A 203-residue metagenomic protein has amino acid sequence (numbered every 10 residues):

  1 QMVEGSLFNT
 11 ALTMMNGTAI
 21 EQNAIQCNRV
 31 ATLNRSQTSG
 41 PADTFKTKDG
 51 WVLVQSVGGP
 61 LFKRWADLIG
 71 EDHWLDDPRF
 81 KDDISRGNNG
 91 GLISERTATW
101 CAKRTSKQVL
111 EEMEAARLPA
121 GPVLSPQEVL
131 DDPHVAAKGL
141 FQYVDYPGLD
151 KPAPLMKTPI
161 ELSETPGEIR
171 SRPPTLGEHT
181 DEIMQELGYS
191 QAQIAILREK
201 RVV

Functional and structural regions predicted by a protein language model:
Q1-F8, E112, A195-E199: Beta-strand segments within the central parallel beta-sheet cores of soluble alpha/beta enzyme folds
Q1-Q22: Conserved anion/nucleotide-ligand pocket segment
L7-M14, D49-W51, V57-L61, Q127-E128: Glycine-rich beta-alpha junction loops
E21-A31, D132-L149: Short, surface-exposed loop/helix-turn segments at secondary-structure junctions that function as lids/hinges flanking
L33-R35, G40-A116, A120: Aromatic-enriched alpha-helical interface/lid elements that frame and gate functional surfaces
W65, M113, V135, L162 (+2 more regions): Residue-level signal for nonpolar/aromatic packing positions in well-ordered secondary structure
E114-V135, Y143: Conserved PLP cofactor-binding pocket of PLP-dependent enzymes
L149-I196: Flexible, small-/acidic-enriched active-site or ligand-binding loops
